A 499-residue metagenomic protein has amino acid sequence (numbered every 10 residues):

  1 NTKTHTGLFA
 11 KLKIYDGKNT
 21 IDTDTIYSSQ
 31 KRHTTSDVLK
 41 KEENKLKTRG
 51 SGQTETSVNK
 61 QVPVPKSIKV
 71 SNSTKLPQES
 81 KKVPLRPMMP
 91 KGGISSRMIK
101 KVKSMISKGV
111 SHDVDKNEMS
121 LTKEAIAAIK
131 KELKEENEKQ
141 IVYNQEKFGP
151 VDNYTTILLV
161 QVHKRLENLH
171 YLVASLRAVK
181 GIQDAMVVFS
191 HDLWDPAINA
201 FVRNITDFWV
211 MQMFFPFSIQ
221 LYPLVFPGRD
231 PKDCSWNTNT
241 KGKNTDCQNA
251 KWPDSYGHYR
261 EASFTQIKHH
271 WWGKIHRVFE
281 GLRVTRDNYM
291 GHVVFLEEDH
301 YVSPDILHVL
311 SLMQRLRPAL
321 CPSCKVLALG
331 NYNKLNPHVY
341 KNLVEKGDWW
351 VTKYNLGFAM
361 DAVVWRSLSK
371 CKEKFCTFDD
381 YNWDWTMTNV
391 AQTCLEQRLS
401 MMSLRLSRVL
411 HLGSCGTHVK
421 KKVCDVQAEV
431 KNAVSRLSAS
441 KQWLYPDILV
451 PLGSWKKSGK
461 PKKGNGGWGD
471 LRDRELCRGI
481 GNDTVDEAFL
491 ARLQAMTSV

Functional and structural regions predicted by a protein language model:
N1-K41, K45, G52, K60 (+3 more regions): C-terminal catalytic/acceptor-binding lobe
T155-L158, M186: Cell-envelope/extracellular polymer assembly enzymes that use nucleotide-activated donors
I157-R165: A conserved hydrophobic helix/loop-capping motif in glycosyltransferases and polysaccharide synthases
A174-D184, N204-I205: Short, acidic, metal-binding catalytic loop of nucleotide-sugar glycosyltransferases
D184-W194, Q212-I219: Short beta-strand/loop segment that forms part of the nucleotide-sugar
I198-M290: Active-site-proximal specificity loops/subdomain of glycosyltransferases
G257-W271, L282, S303-N389: Conserved catalytic core of nucleotide-sugar-dependent glycosyltransferases
D287-Y301: Short beta-strand-to-loop acidic/aromatic patch adjacent to the donor-nucleotide binding site
